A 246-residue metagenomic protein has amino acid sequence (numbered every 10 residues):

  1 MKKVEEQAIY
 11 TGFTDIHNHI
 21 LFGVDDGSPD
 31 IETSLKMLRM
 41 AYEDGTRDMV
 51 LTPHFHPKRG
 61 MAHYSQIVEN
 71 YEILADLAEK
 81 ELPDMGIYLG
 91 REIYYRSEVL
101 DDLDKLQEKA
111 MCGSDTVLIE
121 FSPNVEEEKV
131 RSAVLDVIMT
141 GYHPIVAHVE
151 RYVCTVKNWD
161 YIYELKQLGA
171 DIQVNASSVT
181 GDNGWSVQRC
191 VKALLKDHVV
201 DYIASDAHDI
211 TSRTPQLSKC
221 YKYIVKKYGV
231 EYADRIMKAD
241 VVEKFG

Functional and structural regions predicted by a protein language model:
M1-D84: An N-terminally biased module of ancient metal coordination in phosphate/nucleic-acid-related enzymes
K3, L217-G246: Mid-to-C-terminal alpha-helical segments outside catalytic/metal-binding sites
T14-I16, V50-T52, Y88-R91, I145-A147 (+2 more regions): Active-site neighborhood of phospho(di)ester-bond hydrolases with catalytic His/Asp-centered motifs
T33-M37, I67-L74, A133, Y161-L165 (+3 more regions): A general structural detector for well-ordered alpha-helical segments in enzyme core domains, enriched
Y42, I138, L195-K196: Non-catalytic positions within long, well-ordered alpha-helices that form the structural scaffold/packing of enzyme
F55-R59, Y94-R96, R151-T155, V179-D182 (+1 more regions): Active-site environment of divalent metal-dependent phosphoester hydrolases
M61-Q173: Extended substrate/RNA-proximal surfaces in nucleic-acid metabolism proteins
V199-P215: Short acidic/histidine-rich active-site segments
